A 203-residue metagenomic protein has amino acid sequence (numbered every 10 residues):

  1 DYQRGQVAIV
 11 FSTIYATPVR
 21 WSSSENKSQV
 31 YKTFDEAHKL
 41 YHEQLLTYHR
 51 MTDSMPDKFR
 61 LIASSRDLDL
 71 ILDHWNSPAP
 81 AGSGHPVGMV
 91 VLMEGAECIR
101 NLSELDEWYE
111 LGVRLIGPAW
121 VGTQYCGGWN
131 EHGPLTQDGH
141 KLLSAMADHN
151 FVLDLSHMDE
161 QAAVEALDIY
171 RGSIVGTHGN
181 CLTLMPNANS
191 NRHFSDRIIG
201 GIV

Functional and structural regions predicted by a protein language model:
D1-Q137, L182-P186, S190-G201: N-terminal hydrophobic targeting/anchoring segments and the immediately downstream early-domain regions of hydrolases
G139-V203: Catalytic pocket-lining loop regions of alpha/beta-barrel enzymes, especially the amidohydrolase/enolase/GH5 lineages
